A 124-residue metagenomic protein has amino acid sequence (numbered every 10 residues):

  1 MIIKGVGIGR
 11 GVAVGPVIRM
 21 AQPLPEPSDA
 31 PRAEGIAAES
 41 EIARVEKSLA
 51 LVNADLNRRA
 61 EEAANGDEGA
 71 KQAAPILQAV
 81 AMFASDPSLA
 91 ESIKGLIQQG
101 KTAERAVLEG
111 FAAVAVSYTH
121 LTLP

Functional and structural regions predicted by a protein language model:
M1-L121: Non-catalytic, soluble scaffold/interaction modules
